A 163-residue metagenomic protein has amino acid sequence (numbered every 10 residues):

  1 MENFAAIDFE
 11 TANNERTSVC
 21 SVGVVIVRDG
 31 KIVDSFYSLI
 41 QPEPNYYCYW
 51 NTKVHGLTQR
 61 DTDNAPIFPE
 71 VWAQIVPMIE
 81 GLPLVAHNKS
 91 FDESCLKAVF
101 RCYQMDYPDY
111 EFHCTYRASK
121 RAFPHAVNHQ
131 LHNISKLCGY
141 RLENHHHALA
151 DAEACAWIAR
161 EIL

Functional and structural regions predicted by a protein language model:
M1-D109, P124-H146: Conserved non-catalytic scaffold segment of RNase H-like nuclease domains
T11-N13, R117, A154: Short, glycine/acidic-enriched loop or turn micro-motifs at the edges of active sites
D106-S119: Conserved beta-strand -> loop -> alpha-helix junction used to position metal-binding or nucleic-acid-contacting
R117-K120, K136, W157-R160: Generic alpha-helical structural context detector
H147-R160: Acidic, divalent-metal-coordinating active-site segment for phosphoryl/phosphodiester hydrolysis, typified by short
